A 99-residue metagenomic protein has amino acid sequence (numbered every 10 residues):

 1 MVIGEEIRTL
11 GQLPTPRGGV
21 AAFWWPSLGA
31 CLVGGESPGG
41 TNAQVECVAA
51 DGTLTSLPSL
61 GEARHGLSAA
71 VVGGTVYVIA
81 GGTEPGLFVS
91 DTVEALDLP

Functional and structural regions predicted by a protein language model:
M1-P99: Kelch-like beta-propeller repeat domains
